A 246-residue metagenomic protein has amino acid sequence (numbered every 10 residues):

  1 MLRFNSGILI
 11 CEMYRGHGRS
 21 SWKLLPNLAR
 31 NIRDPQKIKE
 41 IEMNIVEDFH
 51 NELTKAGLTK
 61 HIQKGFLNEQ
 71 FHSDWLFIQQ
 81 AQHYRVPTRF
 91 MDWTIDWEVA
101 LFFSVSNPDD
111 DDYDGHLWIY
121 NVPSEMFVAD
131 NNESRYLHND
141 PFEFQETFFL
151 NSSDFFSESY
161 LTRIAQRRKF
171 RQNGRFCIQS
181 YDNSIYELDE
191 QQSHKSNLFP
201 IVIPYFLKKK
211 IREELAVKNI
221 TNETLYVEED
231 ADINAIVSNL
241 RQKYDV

Functional and structural regions predicted by a protein language model:
M1-V246: Catalytic-core elements of nucleic-acid end-processing and repair enzymes
